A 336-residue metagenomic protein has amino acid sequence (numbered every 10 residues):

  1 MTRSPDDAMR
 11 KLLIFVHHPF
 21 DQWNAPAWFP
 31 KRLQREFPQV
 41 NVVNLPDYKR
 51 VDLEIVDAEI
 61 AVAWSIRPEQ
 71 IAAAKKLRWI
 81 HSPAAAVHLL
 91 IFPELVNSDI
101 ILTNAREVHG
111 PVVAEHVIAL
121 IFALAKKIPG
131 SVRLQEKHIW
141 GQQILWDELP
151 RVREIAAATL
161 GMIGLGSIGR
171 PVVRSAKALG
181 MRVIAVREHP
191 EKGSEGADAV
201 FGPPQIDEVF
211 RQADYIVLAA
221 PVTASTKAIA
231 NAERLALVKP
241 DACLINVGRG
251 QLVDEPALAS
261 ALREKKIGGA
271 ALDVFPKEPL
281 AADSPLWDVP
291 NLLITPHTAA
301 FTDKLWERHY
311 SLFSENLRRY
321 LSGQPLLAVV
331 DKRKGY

Functional and structural regions predicted by a protein language model:
T2-D6, F29, T103-H116, L124 (+2 more regions): C-terminal helix-to-coil terminal segments
T2-T103, N231: An N-terminal-biased, well-structured beta-alpha scaffold segment characteristic of Rossmann-like dinucleotide-binding
Q70-K76, P93-S98, L235-P240, A261-K266 (+1 more regions): Short, conserved loop/helix-junction motifs that constitute active-site signature segments in enzyme catalytic cores
P83, I101-V108, R187, P204 (+1 more regions): Short beta->alpha connector loops at strand-helix junctions that form conserved, small/polar/Pro-enriched
D99-I100, A105-T159: Phosphate-binding beta-alpha-beta segment of Rossmann-like dinucleotide-binding domains, i.e., the NAD(P)
L165-G166: Glycine-rich Rossmann-fold phosphate-binding loop(s) that bind the pyrophosphate of adenine dinucleotide cofactors
G169-R170: N-terminal Rossmann-fold NAD(P) dinucleotide-binding loop
H189-P285: Rossmann-like adenosine-cofactor binding region
